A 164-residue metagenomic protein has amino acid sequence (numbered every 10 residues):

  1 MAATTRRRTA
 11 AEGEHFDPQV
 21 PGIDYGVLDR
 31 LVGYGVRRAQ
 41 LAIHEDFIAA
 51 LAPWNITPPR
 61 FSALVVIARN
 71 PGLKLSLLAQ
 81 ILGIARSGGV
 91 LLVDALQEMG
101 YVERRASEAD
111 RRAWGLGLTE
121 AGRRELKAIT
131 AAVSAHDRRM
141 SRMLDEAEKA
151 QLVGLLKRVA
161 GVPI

Functional and structural regions predicted by a protein language model:
M1, R8-T9, V66, G83 (+1 more regions): N-terminal cationic amphipathic segment used for targeting or macromolecule association
M1-L28: N-terminal intrinsically disordered/low-complexity leader segments
R6-A10, E14-H15, H44, G72 (+2 more regions): Charged, amphipathic alpha-helical coiled-coil/dimerization segments
V20-I23, I48, V65, L82-I84 (+4 more regions): Short, functionally important structural connectors and interaction interfaces within domains
P21, Y25, D29-V32, V36 (+6 more regions): Alpha-helix initiation/capping motif
Y25-R30, Y34-R37, L41-G88, M99: N-terminal helix-turn-helix DNA-binding core of bacterial DNA-binding proteins
I56, G161-I164: Generic structural signal for short, solvent-exposed loop/turn connectors between secondary structure elements
